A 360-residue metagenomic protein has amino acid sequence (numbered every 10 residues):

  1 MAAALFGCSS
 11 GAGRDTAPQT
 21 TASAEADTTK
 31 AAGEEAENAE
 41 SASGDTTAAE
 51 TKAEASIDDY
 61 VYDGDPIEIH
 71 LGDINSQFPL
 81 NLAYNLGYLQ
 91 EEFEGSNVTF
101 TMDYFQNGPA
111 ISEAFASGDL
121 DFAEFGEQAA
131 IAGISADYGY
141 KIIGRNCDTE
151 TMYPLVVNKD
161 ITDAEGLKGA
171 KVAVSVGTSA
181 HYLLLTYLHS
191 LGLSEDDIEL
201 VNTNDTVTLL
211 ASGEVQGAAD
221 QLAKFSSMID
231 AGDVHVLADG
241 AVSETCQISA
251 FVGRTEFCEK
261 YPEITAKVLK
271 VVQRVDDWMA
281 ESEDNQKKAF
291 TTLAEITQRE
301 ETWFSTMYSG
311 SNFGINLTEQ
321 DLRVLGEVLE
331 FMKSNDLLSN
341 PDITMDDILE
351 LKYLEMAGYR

Functional and structural regions predicted by a protein language model:
L5-A22, A31-E34: Bacterial lipoprotein signal-peptidase II cleavage site
A22-E50: Ser/Thr/Gly/Pro-rich low-complexity, disordered linker/stalk segments of secreted and cell-surface proteins
A48-L193, I198-V201, Q216-L222, T245: Short, glycine-/small- and polar/acidic-enriched structural segments that line small-molecule recognition paths
D73, L82, Y104, G108 (+8 more regions): Solvent-exposed, acidic/flexible segments
F93, D119, E124, I134 (+8 more regions): Sec/Tat-exported extracytoplasmic proteins
Q128-A129, N204-A294: Pocket-lining segment of extracytoplasmic ligand-binding domains
E259-S339: Secondary-structure end/capping motifs
L329-R360: Conserved C-terminal helix/tail region of periplasmic/extracytoplasmic solute-binding proteins
